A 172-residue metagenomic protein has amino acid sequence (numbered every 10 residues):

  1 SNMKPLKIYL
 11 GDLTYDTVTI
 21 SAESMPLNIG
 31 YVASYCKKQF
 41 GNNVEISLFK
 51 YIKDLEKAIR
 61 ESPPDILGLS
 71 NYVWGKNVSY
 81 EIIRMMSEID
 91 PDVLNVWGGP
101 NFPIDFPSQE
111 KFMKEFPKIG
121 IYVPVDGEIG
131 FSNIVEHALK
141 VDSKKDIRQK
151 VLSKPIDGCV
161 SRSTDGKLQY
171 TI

Functional and structural regions predicted by a protein language model:
S1-N2: Short, Lys/Arg-enriched N-terminal segments with co-localized hydrophobic residues within the first ~10-30 amino acids
P5-T19, I66: Nucleotide-activated donor-dependent transferases that construct or modify glycoconjugates
L6, Y35-T171: Glycine-rich beta-alpha loop elements in corrinoid/cobalamin-binding modules across cobalamin-dependent enzymes
T17-I29: Glycine- and acidic-residue-enriched helix-capping/strand-helix junction motifs
